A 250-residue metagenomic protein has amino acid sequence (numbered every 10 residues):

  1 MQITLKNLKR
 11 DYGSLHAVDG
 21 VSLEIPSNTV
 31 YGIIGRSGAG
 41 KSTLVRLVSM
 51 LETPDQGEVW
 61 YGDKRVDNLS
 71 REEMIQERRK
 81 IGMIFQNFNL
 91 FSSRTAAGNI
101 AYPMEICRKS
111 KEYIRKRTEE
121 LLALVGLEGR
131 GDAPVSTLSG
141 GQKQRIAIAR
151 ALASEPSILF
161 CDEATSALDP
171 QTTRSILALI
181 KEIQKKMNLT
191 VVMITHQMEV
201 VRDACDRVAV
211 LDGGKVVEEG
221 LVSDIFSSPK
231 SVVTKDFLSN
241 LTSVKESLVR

Functional and structural regions predicted by a protein language model:
S49: Helix-to-loop junction immediately C-terminal to a conserved catalytic motif
A133, S154: Conserved signature/switch motifs of ABC ATPase nucleotide-binding domains
P134-L138, Q142: Conserved ABC ATPase signature
L159-D162: Catalytic Walker B motif of ABC-type/P-loop ATPase nucleotide-binding domains
V201-D203: A short, surface-exposed alpha-helical micro-motif characterized by mixed small hydrophobic and charged/polar residues
E219-G220: ABC ATPase "signature
